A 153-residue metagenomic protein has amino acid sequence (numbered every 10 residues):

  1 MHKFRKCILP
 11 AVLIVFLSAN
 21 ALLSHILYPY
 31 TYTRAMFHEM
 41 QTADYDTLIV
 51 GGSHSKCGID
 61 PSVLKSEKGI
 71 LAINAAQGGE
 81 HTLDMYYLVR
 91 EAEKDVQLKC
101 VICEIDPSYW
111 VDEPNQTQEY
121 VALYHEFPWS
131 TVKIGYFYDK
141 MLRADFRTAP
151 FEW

Functional and structural regions predicted by a protein language model:
F4-V12, T31-T33, C57: Short, surface-exposed loop/strand segments
R5-H25: Hydrophobic membrane-insertion alpha-helices, especially the h-region of bacterial N-terminal signal peptides
A11-I14, Q41-I49: Short N-terminal helix-initiation segments at or just after the protein's N-terminus
A19-L23, D44-T47, I73-A75: N-terminal start-of-chain detector that recognizes signal peptides and the immediate post-cleavage beginning
I26-D46: Alpha-helical transmembrane signal-anchor/signal-peptide segments
V50, H54-A144: Membrane-embedded segments
F146-W153: Serine-dependent acyl-ester chemistry module
